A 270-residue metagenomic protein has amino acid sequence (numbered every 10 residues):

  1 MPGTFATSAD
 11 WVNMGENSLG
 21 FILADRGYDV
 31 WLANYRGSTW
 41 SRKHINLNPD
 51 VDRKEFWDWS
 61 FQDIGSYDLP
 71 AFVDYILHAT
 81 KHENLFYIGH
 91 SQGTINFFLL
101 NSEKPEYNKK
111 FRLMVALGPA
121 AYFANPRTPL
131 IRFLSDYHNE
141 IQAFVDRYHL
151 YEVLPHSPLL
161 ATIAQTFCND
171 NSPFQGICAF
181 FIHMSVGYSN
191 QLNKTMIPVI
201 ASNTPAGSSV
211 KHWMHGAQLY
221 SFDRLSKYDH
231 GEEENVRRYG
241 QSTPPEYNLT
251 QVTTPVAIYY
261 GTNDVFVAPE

Functional and structural regions predicted by a protein language model:
M1-N48: Short, surface-exposed "cap/lid" segments of acyl-processing enzymes
P2, Y67, A71, L85-L99: Glycine-rich nucleophile elbow surrounding the catalytic serine of serine-hydrolase chemistry
N34, Q62-D63, N84-S91, L113-V115: Residue in the alpha/beta-hydrolase core beta-strand immediately N-terminal to the catalytic nucleophile
K54-A79: Alpha/beta-hydrolase active-site loop
H78-E83, T94-R237: Alpha/beta-hydrolase-fold enzymes
Q241-T253: The feature captures the conserved acid-bearing segment of alpha/beta-hydrolase catalytic domains
V252, A257-Y260, D264: Short beta-strand/loop motif that positions the catalytic acidic residue of the alpha/beta-hydrolase fold
V265-E270: Conserved alpha/beta-hydrolase "acid-adjacent" motif
